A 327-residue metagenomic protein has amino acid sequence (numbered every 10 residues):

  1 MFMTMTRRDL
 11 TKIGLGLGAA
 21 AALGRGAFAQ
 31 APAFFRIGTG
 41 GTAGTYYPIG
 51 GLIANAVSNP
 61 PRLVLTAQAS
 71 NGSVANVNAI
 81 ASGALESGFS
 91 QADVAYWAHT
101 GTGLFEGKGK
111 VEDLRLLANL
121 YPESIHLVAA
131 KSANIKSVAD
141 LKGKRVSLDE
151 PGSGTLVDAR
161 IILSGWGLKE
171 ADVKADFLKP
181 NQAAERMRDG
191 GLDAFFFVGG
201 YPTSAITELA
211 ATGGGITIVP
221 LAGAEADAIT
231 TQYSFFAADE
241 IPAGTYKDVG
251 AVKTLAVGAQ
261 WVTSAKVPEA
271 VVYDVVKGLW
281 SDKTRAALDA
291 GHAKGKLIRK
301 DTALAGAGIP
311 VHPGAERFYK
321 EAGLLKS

Functional and structural regions predicted by a protein language model:
F2-G18: N-terminal secretory signal peptides and thylakoid transit peptides that target proteins across membranes
M3, R25-G38: C-terminal segment of N-terminal export signals and the immediately downstream linker at the start of the mature
F34-P60, V64-L65, N119, E123-D189 (+3 more regions): Bilobed "Venus flytrap"/periplasmic-binding protein-like clamshell domains and structurally analogous long
A81-L117: N-terminal segment of the mature folded domain
A92-V94, G103, A133, K169-V262 (+1 more regions): Pocket-lining segment of extracytoplasmic ligand-binding domains
E106-L120, G244-K253: A structural signal for short loop-to-beta-strand junctions that line the ligand-binding cleft of periplasmic/secreted
K144-I161, S234-L297, T302: Ligand-binding clefts/hinges and TM-proximal coupling segments of bilobed small-molecule sensing domains
Q182, D189, G199-G213, I218-P220 (+2 more regions): An extracytoplasmic/periplasmic, membrane-proximal ligand-sensing/linker region
